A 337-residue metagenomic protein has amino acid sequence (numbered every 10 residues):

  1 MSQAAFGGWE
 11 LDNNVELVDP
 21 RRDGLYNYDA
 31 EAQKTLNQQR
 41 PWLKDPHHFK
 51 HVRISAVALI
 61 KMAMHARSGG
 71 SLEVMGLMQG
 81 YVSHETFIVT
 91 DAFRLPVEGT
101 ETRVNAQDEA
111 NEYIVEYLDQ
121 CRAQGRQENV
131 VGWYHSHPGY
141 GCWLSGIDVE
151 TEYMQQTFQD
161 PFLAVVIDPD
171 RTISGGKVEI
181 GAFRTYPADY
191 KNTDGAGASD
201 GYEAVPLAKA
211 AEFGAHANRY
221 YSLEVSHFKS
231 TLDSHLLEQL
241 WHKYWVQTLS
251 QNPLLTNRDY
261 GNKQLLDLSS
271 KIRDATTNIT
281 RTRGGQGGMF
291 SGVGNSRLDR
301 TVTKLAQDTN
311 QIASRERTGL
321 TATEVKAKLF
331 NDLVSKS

Functional and structural regions predicted by a protein language model:
M1-G132, P138-S337: MPN/JAMM (Mov34/JAB) isopeptidase/deubiquitinase module and associated MPN-bearing subunits/adaptors in ubiquitin
